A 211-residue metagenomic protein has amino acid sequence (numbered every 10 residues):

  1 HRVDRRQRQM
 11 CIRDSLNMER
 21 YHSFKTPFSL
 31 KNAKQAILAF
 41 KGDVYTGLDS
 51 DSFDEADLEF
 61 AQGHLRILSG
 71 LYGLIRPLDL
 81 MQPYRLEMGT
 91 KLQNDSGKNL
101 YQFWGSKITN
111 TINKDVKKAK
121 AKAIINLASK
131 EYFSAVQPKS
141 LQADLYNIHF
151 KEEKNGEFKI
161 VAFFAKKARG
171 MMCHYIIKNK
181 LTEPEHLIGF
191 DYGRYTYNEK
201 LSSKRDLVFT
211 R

Functional and structural regions predicted by a protein language model:
H1-I12: Single conserved hydrophobic/aromatic residue that forms the stacking wall/gate of nucleotide- or nucleobase-binding
M10, T210-R211: Secondary-structure transition/turn motif
R13-T26, L68: Assembly/oligomerization interface modules of large self-assembling protein complexes
F24-F53: Long, hydrophobic/aromatic-enriched structural stretches that serve as scaffold segments
D43, Y146, L207: A broad, low-specificity signal marking well-ordered, structured residues that form hydrophobic/aromatic
S50-S202: Internal, well-folded beta-alpha domain core
L201-T210: Glycine-rich, aromatic-bearing surface loops/beta-hairpins
